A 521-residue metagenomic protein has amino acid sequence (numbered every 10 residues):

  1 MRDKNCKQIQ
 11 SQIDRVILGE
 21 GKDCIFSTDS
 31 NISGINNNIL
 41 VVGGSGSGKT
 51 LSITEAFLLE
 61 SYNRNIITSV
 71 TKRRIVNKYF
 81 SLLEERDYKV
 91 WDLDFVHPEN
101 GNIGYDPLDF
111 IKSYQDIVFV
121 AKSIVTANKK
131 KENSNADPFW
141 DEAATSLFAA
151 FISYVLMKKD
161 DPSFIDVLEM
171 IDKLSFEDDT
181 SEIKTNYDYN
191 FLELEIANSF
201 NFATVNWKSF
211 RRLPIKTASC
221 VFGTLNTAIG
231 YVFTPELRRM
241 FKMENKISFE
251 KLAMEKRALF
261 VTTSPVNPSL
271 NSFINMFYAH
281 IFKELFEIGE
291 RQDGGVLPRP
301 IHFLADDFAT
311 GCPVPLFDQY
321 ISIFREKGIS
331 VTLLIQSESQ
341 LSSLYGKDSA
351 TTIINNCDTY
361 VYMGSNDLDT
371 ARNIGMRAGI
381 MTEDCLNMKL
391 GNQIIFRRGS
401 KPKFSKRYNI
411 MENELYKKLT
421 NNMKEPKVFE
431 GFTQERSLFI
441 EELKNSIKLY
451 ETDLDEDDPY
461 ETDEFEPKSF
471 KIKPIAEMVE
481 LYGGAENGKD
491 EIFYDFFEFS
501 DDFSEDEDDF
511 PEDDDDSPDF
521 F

Functional and structural regions predicted by a protein language model:
R2-K4, I17-I25, S30-I329, I380 (+5 more regions): P-loop NTPase motor domains
C6-I13: Detector for small/aliphatic-rich hydrophobic stretches
V70-K72, L334-E338, S365-N366, G399: A short beta-strand-to-loop transition that corresponds to the Sensor-1 phosphate-sensing loop of AAA+ P-loop ATPases
N77-K78, C312-V314, S342-S343, D369-N373: Extracytoplasmic/secreted cell-surface and envelope-processing proteins
Y79-L83, L341-I354: Short regulatory helix/loop adjacent to the ATP-binding pocket of P-loop NTPases
F95, S330-I335, I354-N356: Catalytic or ion-translocation cores adjacent to nucleophile or general acid/base/metal-coordination motifs in diverse
F324-S343: Sensor-1/coupling segment of RecA-like P-loop NTPase cores
S349-N373: Conserved P-loop NTPase catalytic core
